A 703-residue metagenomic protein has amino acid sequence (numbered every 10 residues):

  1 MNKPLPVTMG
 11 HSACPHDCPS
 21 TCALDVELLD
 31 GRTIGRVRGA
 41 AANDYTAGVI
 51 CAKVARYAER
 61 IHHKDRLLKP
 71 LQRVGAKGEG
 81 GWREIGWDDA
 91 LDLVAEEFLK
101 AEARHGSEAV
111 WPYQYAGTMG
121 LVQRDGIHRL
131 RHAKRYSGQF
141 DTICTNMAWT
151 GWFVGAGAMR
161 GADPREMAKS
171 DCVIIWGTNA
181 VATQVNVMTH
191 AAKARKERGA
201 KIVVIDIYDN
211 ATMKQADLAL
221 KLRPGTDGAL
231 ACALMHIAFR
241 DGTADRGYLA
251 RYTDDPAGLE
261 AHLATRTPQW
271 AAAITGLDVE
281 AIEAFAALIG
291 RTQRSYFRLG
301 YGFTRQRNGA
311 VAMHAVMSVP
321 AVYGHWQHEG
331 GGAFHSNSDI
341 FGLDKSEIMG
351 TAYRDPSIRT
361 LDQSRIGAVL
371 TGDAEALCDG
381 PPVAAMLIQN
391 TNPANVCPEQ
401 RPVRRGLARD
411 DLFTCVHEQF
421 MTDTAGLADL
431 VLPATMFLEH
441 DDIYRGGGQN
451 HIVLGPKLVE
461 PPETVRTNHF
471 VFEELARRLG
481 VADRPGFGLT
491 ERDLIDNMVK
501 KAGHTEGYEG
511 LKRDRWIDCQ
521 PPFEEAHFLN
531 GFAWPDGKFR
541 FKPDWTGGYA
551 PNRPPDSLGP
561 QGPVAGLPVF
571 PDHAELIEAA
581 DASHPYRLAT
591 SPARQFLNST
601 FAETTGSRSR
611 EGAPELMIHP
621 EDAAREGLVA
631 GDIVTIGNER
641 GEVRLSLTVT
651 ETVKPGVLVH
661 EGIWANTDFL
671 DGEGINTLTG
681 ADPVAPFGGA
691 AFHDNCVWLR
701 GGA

Functional and structural regions predicted by a protein language model:
M1-D241, D255, D278, Q389 (+2 more regions): N-terminal export/assembly segments and adjacent metallocofactor-ligating motifs of anaerobic energy-metabolism
A13, V403-R404, R409-F413, H417-F420 (+2 more regions): Phosphate/diphosphate-binding loops
R73-E84, D241-V279, L458-R540, L588 (+3 more regions): N-terminal leader/propeptide and maturation segments of large enzyme subunits in energy/redox metabolism and hydrolases
L91-V110, D163-C172, H262, E283-Y296 (+1 more regions): Glycine-rich phosphate/diphosphate-binding loops that line cofactor/substrate pockets in enzymes
D125-A194, R198-I205, T212, G228-C232 (+3 more regions): Extended redox/cofactor-interaction regions of prokaryotic respiratory oxidoreductases
K214-L222, T435, N450-P462, S607: Short beta-alpha connecting loops at secondary-structure transitions that line or flank enzyme active sites
L234, T253-L370: Active-site phosphate/pyrophosphate-binding segments
N468-D514, S599, T604-M617, E621-A703: Long, contiguous, secondary-structure-rich segments that constitute the structural scaffold of globular domains
